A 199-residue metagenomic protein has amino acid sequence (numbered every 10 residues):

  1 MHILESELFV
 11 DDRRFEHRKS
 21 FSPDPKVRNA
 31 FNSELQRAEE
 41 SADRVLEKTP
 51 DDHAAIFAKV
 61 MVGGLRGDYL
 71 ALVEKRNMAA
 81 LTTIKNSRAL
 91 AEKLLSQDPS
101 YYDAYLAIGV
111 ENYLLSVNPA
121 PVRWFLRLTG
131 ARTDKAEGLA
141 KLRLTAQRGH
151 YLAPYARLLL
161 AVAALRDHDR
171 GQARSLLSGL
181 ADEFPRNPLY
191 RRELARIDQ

Functional and structural regions predicted by a protein language model:
M1-D51, A58-S100, A107-R148, Y155-L159 (+1 more regions): Short coil/linker segments at helix-helix boundaries
D52, H150, F184-N187: Serine-centered coil/turn micro-motif
A54, D103, P154, L189-Y190: Secondary-structure boundary/capping residues
V162-Q199: A cross-kingdom marker for long, charged
